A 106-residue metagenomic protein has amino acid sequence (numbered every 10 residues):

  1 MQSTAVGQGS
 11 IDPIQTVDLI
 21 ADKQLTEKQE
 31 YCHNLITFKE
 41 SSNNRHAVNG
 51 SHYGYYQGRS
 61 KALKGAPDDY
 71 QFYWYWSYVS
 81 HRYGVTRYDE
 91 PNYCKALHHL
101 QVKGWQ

Functional and structural regions predicted by a protein language model:
M1-I11: N-terminal prepro-regions of secreted/extracellular proteins
G9-Q106: Peptidoglycan cell-wall recognition and remodeling modules
